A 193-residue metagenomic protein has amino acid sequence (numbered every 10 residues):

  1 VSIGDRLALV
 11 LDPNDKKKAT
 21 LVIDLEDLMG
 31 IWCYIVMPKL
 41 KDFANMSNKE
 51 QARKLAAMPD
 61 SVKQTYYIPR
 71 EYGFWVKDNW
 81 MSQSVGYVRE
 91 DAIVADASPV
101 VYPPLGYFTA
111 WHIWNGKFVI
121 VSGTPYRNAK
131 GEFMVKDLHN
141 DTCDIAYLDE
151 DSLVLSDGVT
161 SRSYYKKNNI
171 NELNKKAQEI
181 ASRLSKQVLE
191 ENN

Functional and structural regions predicted by a protein language model:
V1-A8: Short nucleic-acid-contacting surface segments enriched for D/E, G, S/T with interspersed K/R
V10-D12, I35, S156: Residue-level recognition of conserved beta-strand edge/terminus positions
D12-E26: OB-fold/S1-family single-stranded nucleic acid-binding modules
V22, W75-V76, Y164-Y165: Short beta-strand element of the conserved SAM-dependent methyltransferase core
L25-T65, L184-N192: Tryptophan-anchored aromatic micro-motifs
E26-M29, Y102, D137-T142, Y147-N193: Edge beta-strand at a domain terminus
M37-M46, D60-S152, S156-T160: Contiguous, well-ordered beta-strand patches that form the walls/edges of small beta-barrel/beta-sandwich domains
